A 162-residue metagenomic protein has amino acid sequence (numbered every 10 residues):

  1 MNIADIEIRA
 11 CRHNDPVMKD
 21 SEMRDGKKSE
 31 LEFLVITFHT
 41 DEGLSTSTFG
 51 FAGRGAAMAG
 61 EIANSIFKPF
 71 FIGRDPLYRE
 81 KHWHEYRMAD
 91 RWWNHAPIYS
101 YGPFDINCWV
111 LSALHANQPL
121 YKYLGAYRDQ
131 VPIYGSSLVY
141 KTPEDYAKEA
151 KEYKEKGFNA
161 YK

Functional and structural regions predicted by a protein language model:
M1, G102, D129, K156: Structured loop/turn residues at beta-strand edges in well-structured enzyme cores
M1-S47, F51-A52: Structured beta-strand/loop patches that form or line metal/cofactor-binding pockets in enzymes
G26, S100, K141-T142: Residues that cap or flank secondary-structure elements
V35, V110, A150: Short glycine-/small-residue-rich flexible loop motifs, especially phosphate/cofactor-binding loops
H39-H115: Metal- or metallocofactor-binding catalytic centers and their adjacent structured scaffolds across diverse enzyme
A96, P103-Y140: Glycine-rich, aromatic-flanked loop segments that form ligand/cofactor-binding clefts across common enzyme folds
Q130-K162: Metal-dependent enolase-superfamily TIM-barrel catalytic cores that perform enediolate-based chemistry
